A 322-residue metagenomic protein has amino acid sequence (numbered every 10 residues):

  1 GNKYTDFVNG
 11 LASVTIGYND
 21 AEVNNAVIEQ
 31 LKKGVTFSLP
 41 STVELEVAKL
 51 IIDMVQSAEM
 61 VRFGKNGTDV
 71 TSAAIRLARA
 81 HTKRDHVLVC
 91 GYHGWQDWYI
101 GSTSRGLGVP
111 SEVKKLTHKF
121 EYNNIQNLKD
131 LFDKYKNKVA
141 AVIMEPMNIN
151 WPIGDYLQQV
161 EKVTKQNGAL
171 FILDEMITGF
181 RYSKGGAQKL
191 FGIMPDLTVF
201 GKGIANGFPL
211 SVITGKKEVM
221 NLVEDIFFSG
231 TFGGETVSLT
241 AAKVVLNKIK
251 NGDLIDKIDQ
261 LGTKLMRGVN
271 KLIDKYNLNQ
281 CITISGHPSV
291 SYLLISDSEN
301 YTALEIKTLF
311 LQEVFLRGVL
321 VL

Functional and structural regions predicted by a protein language model:
N2-L322: Conserved N-terminal phosphate-binding loop of PLP-dependent enzymes in the Aspartate aminotransferase
